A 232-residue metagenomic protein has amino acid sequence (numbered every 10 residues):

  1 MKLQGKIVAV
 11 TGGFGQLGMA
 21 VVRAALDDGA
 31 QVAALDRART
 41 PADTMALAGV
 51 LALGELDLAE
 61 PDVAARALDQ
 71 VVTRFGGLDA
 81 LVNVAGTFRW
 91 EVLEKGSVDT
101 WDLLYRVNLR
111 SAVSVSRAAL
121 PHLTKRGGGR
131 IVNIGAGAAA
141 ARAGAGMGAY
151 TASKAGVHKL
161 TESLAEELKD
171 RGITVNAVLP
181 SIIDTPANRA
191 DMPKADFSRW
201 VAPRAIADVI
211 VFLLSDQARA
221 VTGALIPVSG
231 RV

Functional and structural regions predicted by a protein language model:
F14-G15: Conserved glycine-rich cofactor-binding loop
V84-R89: Conserved NAD(P)H cofactor-binding loop of Rossmann-fold oxidoreductase domains
V92-L93, S97-Y105: Substrate-binding pocket helix/loop in short-chain dehydrogenase/reductase
S116-R117, E162: A short, exposed helix-loop element centered on a Lys and neighboring polar residues
P121, E166-E167, R219: Alpha-helical segment proximal to the catalytic Tyr-Lys
V132-G156, T161-D170: Catalytic loop of short-chain dehydrogenase/reductase
D170, A177, T185, K194-R231: C-terminal helical subdomain
